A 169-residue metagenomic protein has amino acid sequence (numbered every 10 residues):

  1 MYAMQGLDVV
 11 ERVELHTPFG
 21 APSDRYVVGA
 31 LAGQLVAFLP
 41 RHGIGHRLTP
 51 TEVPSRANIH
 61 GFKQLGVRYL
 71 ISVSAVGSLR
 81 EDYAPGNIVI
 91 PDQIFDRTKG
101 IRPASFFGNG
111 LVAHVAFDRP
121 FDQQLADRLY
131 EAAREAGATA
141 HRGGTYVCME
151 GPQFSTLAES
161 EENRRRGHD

Functional and structural regions predicted by a protein language model:
M1-F117: Metabolite-binding pocket within alpha/beta catalytic cores that recognizes anionic/polar moieties
T17, P50, F121, G151-P152 (+1 more regions): Residues that cap or flank secondary-structure elements
G66-Y69, R165-D169: Short active-site oxyanion
P120-R165: Active-site rim beta-loop-alpha module in soluble metabolic enzymes
